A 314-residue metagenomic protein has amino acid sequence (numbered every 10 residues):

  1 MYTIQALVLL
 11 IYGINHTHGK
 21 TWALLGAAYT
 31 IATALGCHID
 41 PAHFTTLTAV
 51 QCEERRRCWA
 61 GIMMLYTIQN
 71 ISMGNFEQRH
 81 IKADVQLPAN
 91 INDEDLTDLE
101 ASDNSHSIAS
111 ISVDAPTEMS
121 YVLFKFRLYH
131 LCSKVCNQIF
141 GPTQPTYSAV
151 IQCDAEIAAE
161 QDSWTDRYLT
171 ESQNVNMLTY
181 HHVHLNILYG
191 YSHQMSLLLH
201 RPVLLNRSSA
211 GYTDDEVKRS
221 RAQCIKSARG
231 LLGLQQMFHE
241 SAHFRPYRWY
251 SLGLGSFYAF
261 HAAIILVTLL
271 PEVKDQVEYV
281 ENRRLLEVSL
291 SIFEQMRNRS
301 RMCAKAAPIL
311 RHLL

Functional and structural regions predicted by a protein language model:
M1-K82, S110-A159, V175-E287, M302: Extended, leucine-rich alpha-helical cores of fungal transcription factors
H38, V85-P88, D93-D95: Alpha-helical hairpin repeat boundaries in alpha-solenoid proteins
D93-S110: Charged, glycine/proline-rich intrinsically disordered loops and linkers
S163: Acidic-enriched catalytic cores of C-N bond-cleaving enzymes acting on peptides and small amides
D166, M237-E240, Q295-N298: Secondary-structure boundary motif
Y168-V175: Conserved small-domain helix->loop->beta segment predominantly found in fold-type I
L269, V273, E287-L314: Eukaryote-biased recognition of C-terminal alpha-helical segments
